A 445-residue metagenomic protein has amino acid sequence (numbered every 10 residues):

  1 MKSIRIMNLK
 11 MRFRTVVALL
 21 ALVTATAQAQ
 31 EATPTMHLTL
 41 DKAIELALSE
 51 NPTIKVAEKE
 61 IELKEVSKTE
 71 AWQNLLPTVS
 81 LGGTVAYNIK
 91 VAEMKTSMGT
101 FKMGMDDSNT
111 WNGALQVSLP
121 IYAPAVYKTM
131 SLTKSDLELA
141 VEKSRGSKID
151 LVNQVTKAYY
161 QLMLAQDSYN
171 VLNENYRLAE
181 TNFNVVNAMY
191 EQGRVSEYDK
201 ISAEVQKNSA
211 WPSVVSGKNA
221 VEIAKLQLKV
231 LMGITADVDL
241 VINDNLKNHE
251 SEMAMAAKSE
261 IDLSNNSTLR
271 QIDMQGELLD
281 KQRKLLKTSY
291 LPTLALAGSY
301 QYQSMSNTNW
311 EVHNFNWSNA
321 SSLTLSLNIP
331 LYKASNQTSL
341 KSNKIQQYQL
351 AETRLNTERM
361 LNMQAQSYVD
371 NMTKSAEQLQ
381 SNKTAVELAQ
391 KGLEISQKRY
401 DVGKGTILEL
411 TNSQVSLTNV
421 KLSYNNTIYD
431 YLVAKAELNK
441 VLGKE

Functional and structural regions predicted by a protein language model:
K2-M11, Q30-T33, I44, S423-E445: Acidic, low-complexity, intrinsically disordered peripheral segments
K2-N8, L38, V66, D150-L263 (+2 more regions): Periplasmic alpha-helical coiled-coil/stalk elements that build and connect Gram-negative outer-membrane
V16-A25: Bacterial N-terminal signal peptides
A29-T84, A236-D280: Bacterial Sec-pathway N-terminal export signals of envelope proteins
E31-M36, G82-S118, N245-M253, K284 (+1 more regions): Small/polar, glycine/serine/threonine/aspartate-rich low-complexity segments that form flexible
K55-K59, W72-Q73, I121-K148, Y198 (+4 more regions): Sec/SRP-type N-terminal targeting helices
P212-I234, V386-K444: Short segments within alpha-helical structural elements
